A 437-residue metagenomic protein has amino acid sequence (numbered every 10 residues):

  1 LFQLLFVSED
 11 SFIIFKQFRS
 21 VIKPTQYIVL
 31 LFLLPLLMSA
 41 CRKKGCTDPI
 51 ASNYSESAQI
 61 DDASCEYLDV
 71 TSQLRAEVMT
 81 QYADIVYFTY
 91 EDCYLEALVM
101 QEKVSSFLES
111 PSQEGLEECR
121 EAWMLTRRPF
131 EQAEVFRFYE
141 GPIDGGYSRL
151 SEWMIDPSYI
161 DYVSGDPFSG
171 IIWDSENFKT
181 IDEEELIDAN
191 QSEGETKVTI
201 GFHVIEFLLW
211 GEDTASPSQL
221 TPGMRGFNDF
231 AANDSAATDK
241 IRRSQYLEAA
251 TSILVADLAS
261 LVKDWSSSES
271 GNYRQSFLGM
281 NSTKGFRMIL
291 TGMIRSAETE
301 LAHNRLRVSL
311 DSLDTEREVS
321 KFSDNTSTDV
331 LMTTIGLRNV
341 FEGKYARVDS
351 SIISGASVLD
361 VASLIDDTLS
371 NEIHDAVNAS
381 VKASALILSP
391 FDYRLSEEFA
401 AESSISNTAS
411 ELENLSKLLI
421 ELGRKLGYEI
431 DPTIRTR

Functional and structural regions predicted by a protein language model:
V7-D10, V21: Acidic, Ala/Val/Gly-enriched low-complexity intrinsically disordered segments
F12-K16, V29, A63-S64, A362: Intrinsic disorder/low-complexity detector
F15-S39: Sec-dependent bacterial lipoprotein signal peptides
L34-Q73, T433, R437: Bacterial Sec-dependent N-terminal signal peptides
D69-R437: Mature extracytoplasmic or organellar-lumen-exposed domains after removal of signal/transit peptides
